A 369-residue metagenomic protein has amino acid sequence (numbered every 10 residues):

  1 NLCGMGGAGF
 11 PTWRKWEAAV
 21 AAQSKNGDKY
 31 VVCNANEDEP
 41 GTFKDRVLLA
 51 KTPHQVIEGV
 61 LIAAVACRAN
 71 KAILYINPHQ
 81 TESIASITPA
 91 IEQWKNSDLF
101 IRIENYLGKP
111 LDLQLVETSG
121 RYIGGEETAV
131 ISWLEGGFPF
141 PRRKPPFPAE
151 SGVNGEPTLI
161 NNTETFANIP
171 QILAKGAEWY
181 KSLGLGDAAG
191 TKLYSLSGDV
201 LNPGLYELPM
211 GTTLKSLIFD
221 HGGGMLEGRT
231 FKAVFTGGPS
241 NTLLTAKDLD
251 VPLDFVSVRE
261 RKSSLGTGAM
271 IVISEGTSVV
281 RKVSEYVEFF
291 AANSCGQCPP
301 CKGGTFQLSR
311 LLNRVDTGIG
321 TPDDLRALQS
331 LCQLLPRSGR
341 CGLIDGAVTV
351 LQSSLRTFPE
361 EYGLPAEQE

Functional and structural regions predicted by a protein language model:
N1-A19, A63, G120-S132, F138 (+3 more regions): Conserved phosphate/anionic-ligand binding catalytic regions in large, soluble enzymes, centered on
N1-S24, K181, D187, S195 (+3 more regions): Accessory "access/gating" subregions that flank catalytic or transport cores
A8-W16, T42-D45, I84-P89, G124-G136 (+8 more regions): Short acidic, glycine/serine/threonine-rich loops at helix termini
Q23-K29, A35, K44-L49, N70-A72 (+3 more regions): Ferredoxin-type iron-sulfur electron-transfer modules in oxidoreductases and energy-metabolism complexes
A35-P40, V65-A69, D199: Short connector loops/turns at beta-strand edges and beta->alpha or beta->beta junctions
T52-A66: Histidine-anchored nucleotide/phosphate-binding helix
G59-A63, M210-L226: Short amphipathic, charge-patterned alpha-helical segments
I84-M210, G222-G224: Hydrophobic alpha-helical positions that pack around
